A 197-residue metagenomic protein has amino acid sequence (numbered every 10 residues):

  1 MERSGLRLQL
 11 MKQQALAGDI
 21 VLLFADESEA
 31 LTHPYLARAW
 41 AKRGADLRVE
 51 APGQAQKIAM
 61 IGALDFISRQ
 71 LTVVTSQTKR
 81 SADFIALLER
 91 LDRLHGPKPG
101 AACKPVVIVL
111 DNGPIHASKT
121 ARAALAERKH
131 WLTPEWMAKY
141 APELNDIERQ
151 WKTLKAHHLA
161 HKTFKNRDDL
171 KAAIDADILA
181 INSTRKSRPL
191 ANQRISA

Functional and structural regions predicted by a protein language model:
E2-R90: Extended, low-complexity cationic-aromatic segments
Q13-A15, A124-K129: Short, conserved catalytic or adaptor-binding loops enriched in Gly and charged residues
G18-L22, I147-A197: C-terminal anion-handling pockets and recognition modules
L23-A25, V106-N112, E135-A138, A191-N192: Short beta-strand segments
A25-S28, G62, R69, L88 (+4 more regions): Short, conserved catalytic/metal-binding motifs centered on acidic residues
D46-G53, A126-D146, T163: RNase H-like polynucleotidyl transferase catalytic core
F84-V106: Short, basic/hydrophobic alpha-helical segments
D111-N112, K119, E135-H157, D168-L170: RNase H-like two-metal-ion nuclease catalytic core shared by retroviral integrases and related mobile-element nucleases
